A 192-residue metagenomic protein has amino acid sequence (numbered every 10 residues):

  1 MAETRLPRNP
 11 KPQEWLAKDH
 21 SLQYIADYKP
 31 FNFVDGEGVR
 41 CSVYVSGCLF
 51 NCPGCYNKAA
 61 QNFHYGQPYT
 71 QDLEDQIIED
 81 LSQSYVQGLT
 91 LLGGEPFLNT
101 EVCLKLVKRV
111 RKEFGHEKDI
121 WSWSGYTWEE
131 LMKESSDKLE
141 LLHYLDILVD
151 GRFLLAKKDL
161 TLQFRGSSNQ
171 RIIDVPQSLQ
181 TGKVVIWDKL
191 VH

Functional and structural regions predicted by a protein language model:
M1-Y44, N57-N62, V184, K189: N-terminal [4Fe-4S]-dependent radical SAM core
W15-L16, L22-A26, V39, G54-S122 (+1 more regions): Conserved Radical SAM active-site core
K29, S124, R152, P176: Residues at the C-termini of beta-strands that transition into short coil/loop
V43, E95, L148: Conserved, mostly hydrophobic/aromatic
Y44-G47, N51-G54: The −1 position to Zn-ligating cysteines in a subset of zinc-ribbon hairpins
N99-R111, K158-H192: P-loop/Walker A phosphate-binding loop and immediately adjacent motor/lid segment at beta-alpha junctions
L145-L154: Non-cysteine beta-strand/loop elements that form the S-adenosyl-L-methionine
